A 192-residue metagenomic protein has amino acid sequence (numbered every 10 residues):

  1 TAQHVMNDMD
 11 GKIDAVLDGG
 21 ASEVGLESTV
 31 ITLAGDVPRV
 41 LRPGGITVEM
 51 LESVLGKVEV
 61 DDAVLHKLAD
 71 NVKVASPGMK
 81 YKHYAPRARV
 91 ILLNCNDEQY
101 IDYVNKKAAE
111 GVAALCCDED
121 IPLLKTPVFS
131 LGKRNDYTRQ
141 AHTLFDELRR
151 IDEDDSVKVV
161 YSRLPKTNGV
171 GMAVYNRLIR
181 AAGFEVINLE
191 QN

Functional and structural regions predicted by a protein language model:
T1-N192: Active-site-adjacent structural elements in enzyme catalytic cores
